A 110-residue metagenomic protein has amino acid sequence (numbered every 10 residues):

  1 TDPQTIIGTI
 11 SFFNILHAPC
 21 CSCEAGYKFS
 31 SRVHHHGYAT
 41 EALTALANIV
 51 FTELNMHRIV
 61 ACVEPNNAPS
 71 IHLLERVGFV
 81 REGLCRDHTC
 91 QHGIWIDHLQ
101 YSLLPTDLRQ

Functional and structural regions predicted by a protein language model:
T1-Q110: Acyl-donor (CoA/ACP) binding surface of acyl/acetyltransferases
